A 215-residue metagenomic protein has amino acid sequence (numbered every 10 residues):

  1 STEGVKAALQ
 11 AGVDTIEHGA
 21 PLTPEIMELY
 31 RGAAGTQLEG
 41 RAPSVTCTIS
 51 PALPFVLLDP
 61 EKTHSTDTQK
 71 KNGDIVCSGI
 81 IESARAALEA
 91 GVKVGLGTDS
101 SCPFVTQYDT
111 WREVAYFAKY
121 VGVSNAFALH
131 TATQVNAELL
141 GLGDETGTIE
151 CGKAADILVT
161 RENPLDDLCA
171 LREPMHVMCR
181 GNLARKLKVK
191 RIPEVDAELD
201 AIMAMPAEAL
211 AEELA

Functional and structural regions predicted by a protein language model:
S1-E3, P21, T48-A52, D99-P103: Active-site beta-loop-alpha junctions enriched in small/polar residues
S1-S44, D59-S65, D74-V94, D144: Histidine/acidic residue-rich metal-binding segments in metalloenzymes
T15-H18, I157, H176: Well-ordered beta-strand positions
A20-P24, I49-L53, G122, N182-L183: Short, acidic/turn-prone active-site loops that include or flank metal/cofactor- and phosphate-binding residues
H64-T68, S78-N163, L183: His/Asp/Glu-enriched, well-ordered alpha-helical/loop segment that forms or immediately abuts the divalent-metal
D166: Small/polar (Gly/Ser/Thr/Ala-rich) solvent-exposed segments that form structured loops/beta-strands/short helices used
K186-E213: Glycine- and charge-enriched low-complexity intrinsically disordered segments
